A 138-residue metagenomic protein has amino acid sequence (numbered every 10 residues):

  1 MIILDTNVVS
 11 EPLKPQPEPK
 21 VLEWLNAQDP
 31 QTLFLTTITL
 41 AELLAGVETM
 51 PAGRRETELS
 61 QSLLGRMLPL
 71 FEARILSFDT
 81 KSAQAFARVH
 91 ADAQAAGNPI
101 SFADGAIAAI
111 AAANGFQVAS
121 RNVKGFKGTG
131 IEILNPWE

Functional and structural regions predicted by a protein language model:
M1-T39, E48-R66, K124: Short, well-structured N-terminal submotif of metal-dependent ribonuclease cores
D5-N7, E42, D79, D104 (+1 more regions): Acidic active-site catalytic centers that drive phospho-/nucleotidyl reactions and related ester hydrolyses
N7, K20, Q84, G105-A106 (+1 more regions): Active-site phosphate/pyrophosphate-handling residues
L13, L25, V47, H90 (+2 more regions): Short, flexible helix/strand-to-coil boundary loops that buttress conserved ligand/catalytic motifs in alpha/beta
T39, I100, I107, K124-G125: Conserved beta-strand edge residues that scaffold enzyme active sites
A45-P51, P69-V118: Active-site neighborhoods of divalent-metal-dependent phosphate/nucleic-acid chemistry enzymes
A108-E138: Acidic, PIN/NYN-like endoribonuclease modules and their adjacent C-terminal/linker elements
